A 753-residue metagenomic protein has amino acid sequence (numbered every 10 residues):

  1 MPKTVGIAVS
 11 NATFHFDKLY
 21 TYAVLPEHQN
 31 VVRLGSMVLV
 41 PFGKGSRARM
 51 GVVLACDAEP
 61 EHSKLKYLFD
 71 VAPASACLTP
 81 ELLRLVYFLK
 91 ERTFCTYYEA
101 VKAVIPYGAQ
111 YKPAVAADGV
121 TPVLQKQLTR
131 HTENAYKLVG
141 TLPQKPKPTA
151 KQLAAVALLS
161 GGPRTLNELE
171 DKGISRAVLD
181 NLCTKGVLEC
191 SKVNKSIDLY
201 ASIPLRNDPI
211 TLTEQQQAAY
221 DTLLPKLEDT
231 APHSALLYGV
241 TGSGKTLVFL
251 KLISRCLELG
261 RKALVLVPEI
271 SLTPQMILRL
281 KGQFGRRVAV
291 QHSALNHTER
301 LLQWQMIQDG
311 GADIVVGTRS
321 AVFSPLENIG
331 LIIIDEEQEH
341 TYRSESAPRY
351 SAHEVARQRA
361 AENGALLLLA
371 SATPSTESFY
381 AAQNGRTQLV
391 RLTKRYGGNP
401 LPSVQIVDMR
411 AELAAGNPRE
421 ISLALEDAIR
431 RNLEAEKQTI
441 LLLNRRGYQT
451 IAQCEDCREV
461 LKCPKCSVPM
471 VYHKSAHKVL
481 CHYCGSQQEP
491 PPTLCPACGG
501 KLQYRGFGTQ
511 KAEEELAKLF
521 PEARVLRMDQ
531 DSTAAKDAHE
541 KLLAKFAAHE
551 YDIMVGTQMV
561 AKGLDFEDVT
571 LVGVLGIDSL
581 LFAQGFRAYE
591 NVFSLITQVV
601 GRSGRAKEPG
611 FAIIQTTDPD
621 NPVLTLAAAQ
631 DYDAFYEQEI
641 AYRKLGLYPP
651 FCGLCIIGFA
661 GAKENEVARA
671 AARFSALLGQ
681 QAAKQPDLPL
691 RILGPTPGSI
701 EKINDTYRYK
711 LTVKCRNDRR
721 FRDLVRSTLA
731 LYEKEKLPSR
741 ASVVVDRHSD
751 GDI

Functional and structural regions predicted by a protein language model:
M1-S371, Q383-N399, Q681, R719-I753: Accessory, non-ATPase domains that flank or precede helicase/AAA+ motor cores in DNA-metabolism machines
P2-T4, D17, S46, E436 (+4 more regions): A general secondary-structure signal for short beta-strands and their flanking turns/coil in non-transmembrane regions
T4, V32-L34, F520, E666-Q680: A short, contiguous, amphipathic alpha-helix enriched in charged residues
T13, F520-A523, L678-R691, E735-R740: Short secondary-structure junctions
P60-S75, T696-G698, K702-K714: Solvent-exposed, membrane-proximal periplasmic/extracellular interface segments of envelope transport and secretion
N207-T213, T230-A668, Q680, T696-E701 (+2 more regions): Inter-lobe coupling/hinge segments of SF2-like helicase ATPases
A676, Q680, Q685-I703, Y707 (+1 more regions): A carboxyl-terminal module marker
